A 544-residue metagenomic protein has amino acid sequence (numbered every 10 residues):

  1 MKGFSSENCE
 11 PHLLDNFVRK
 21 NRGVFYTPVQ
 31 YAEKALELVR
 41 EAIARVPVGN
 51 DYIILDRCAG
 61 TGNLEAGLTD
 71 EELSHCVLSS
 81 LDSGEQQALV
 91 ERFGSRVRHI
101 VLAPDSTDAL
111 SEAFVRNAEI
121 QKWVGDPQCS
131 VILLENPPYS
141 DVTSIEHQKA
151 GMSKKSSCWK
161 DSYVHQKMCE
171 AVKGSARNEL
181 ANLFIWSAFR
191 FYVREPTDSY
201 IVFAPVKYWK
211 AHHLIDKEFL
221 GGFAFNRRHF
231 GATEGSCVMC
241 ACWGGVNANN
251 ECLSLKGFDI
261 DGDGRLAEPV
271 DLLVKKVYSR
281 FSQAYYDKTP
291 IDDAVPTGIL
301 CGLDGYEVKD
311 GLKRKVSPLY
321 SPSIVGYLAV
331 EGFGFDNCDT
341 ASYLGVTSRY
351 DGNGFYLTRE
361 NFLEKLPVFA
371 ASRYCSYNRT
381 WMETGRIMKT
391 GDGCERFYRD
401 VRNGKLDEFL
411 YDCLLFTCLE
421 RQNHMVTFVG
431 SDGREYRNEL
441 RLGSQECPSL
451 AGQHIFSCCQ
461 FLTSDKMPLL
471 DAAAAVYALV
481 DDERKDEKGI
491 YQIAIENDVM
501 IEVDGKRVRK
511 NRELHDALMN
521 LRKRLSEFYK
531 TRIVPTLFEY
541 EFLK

Functional and structural regions predicted by a protein language model:
M1-L64, D498, D504, N511-L525 (+1 more regions): Preference for the N-terminal adenyl/adenosyl cofactor-binding alpha/beta module
N21, Y26-E112, K207: Conserved S-adenosyl-L-methionine
N63, C169-R227: Conserved Class I SAM-dependent methyltransferase catalytic core
A109-Q128: Short amphipathic alpha-helix with an adjacent loop that forms part of the alpha/beta core around
Y139-R177, N182, S187, Y208: A mobile, often basic/glycine-rich helix-loop segment that functions as the active-site lid/recognition loop
K210-S254: Class I S-adenosyl-L-methionine
G235-P296: Flexible, glycine-/basic-rich loop-and-beta segments that form/coincide with the SAM-dependent methyltransferase
L300-K544: C-terminal target-recognition/interaction regions appended to catalytic cores
